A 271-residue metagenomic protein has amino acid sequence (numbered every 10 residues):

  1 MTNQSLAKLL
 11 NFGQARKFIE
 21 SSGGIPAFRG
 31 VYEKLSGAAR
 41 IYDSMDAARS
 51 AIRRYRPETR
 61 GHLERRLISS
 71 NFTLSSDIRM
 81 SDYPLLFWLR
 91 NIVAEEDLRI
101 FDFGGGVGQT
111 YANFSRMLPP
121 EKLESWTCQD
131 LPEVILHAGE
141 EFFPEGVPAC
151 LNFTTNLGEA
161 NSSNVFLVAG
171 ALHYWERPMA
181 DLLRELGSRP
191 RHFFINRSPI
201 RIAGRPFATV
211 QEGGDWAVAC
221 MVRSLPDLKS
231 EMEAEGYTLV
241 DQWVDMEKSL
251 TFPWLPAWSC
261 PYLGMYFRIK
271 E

Functional and structural regions predicted by a protein language model:
M1-S50: Membrane-proximal basic amphipathic "stem/tether" segments
Y42-E96: Class I SAM-dependent methyltransferase Rossmann-like catalytic core, especially the SAM/SAH-binding loop
D97-V107: Conserved class I S-adenosyl-L-methionine
V107-N152: Class I SAM-dependent methyltransferase SAM/SAH-binding core
N164-P178: A short SAM/SAH-binding and catalytic strip from SAM-dependent methyltransferases
Y174-R189: A short, conserved alpha-helix within the catalytic core of class I
P190-A208: Conserved beta-strand signature within the Rossmann-like core of class I S-adenosyl-L-methionine
V218-V244: Short alpha-helix
